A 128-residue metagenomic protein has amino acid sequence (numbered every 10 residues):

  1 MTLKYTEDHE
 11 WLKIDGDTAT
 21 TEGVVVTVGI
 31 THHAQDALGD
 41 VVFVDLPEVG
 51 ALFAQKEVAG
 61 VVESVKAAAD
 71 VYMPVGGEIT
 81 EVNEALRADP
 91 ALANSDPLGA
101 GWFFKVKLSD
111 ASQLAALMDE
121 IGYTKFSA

Functional and structural regions predicted by a protein language model:
M1-V58, A91, S95-A128: Acidic, low-complexity mobile loops and tails
H32, K66, V75: A short beta-strand motif that forms part of the nucleic acid-binding face of small beta-barrel RNA-binding folds
D45, A68-V71: Composition-driven detection of intrinsically disordered, low-complexity segments
S64-A67, E84: Short, conserved catalytic or interaction motifs in soluble domains
D70-P74, K107: Histidine- and aromatic-rich ligand-binding microenvironments
I79-S95: Short, charge-rich, low-complexity interaction segments located in flexible loops at or near secondary-structure
